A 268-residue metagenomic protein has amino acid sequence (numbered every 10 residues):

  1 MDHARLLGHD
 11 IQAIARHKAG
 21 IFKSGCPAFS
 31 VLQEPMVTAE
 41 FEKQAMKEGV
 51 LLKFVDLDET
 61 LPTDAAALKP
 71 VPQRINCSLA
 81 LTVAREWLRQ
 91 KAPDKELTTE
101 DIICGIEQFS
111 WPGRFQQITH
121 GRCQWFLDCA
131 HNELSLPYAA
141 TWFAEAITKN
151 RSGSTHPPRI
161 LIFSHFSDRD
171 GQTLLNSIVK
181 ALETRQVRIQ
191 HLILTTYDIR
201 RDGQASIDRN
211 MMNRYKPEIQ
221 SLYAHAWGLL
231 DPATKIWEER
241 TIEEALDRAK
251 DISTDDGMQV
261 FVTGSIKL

Functional and structural regions predicted by a protein language model:
M1-H3, A13, D64-Q190: Nucleotide phosphate-binding/pyrophosphate-handling subdomain across enzymes that bind or process nucleotide phosphates
M1-L32: Flexible active-site lid/hinge loop adjacent to a nucleotide/diphosphate and Mg2+-phosphate binding pocket
M1-L6, A13, P35-A67: Extended acidic/charged loop-beta regions that coordinate divalent cations and stabilize anionic phosphate/carboxylate
G20-A28, S154-R159, D255-D256: Short, surface-exposed connector motifs at secondary-structure boundaries
S30, L161-F163, L194, V262: Structural beta-sheet core signal
E34-K47, K53, R74, Q124 (+1 more regions): C-terminal helical cap/extension that packs against the catalytic core of soluble nucleotide-cofactor enzymes
S265: Active-site-proximal loop/hinge segments that shape catalytic or ion-binding/gating pockets
